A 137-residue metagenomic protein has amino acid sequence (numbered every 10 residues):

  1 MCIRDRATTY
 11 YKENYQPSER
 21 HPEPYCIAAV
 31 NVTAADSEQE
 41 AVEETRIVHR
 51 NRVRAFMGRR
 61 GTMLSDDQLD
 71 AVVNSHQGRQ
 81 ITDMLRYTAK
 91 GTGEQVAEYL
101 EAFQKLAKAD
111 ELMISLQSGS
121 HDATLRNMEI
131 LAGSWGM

Functional and structural regions predicted by a protein language model:
M1-I3: Short, small-residue-biased leader/transition segments that mark boundaries at the very start of proteins
D5-K108: An alpha-helical appendage that flanks or caps ligand/catalytic pockets
R6-N14, H121-M137: C-terminal helical cap(s) of enzyme catalytic domains, especially alpha/beta-barrels
N31, Q117-G119: Short strand-loop junctions, especially beta-strand C-caps/beta-turns that link beta-sheets to coils or alpha-helices
M63-A71, S118, L125-R126, S134: Charge-rich, low-complexity amphipathic helices in intrinsically disordered tails/linkers adjacent to domains
K108-Q117: Bilobed periplasmic-binding protein-like "clamshell/Venus-flytrap" ligand-binding domains
